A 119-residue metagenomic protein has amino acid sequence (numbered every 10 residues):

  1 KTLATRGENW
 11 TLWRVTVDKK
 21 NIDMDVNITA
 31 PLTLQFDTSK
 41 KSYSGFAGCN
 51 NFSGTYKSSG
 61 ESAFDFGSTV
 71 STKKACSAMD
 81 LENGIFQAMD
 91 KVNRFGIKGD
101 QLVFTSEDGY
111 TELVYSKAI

Functional and structural regions predicted by a protein language model:
K1-I119: Lipid interaction determinants
